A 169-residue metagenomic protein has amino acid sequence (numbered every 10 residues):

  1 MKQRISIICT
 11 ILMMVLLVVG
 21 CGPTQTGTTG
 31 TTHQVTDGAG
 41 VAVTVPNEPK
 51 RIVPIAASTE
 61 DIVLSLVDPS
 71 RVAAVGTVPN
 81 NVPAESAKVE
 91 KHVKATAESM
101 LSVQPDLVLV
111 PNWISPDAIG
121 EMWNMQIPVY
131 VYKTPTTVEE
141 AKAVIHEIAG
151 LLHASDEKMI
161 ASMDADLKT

Functional and structural regions predicted by a protein language model:
Q3-I8, L12, V19-S58, S155-T169: Bacterial Sec-exported substrate-binding components of ABC uptake systems
C9, L64-V67, G120-W123: Short amphipathic alpha-helical segments
L16, S99, E121: Hydrophobic/aromatic ligand-binding patch that stacks against planar heteroaromatic rings of cofactors or nucleotides
T32-V45, P49, P54, R71-A73 (+4 more regions): Extracytoplasmic/periplasmic mature domains of Sec-exported, cell-envelope-associated bacterial proteins
T36-T44, E90-L101, D117: Early extracytoplasmic/lumenal segment of secretory-pathway proteins
A42, D117-T169: Extracytoplasmic substrate-binding proteins
K50-V53, A57, K94, N112-P116 (+2 more regions): Soluble non-cytosolic domains of exported or imported proteins
R51-V103, L107-N112: A short, structured surface patch at a secondary-structure boundary
